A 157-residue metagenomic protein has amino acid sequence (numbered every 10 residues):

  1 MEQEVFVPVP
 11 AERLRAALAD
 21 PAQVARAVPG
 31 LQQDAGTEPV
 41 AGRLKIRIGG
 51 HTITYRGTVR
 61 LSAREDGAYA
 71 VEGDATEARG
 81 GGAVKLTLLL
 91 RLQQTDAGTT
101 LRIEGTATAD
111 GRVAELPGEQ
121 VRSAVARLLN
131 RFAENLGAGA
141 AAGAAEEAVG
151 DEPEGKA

Functional and structural regions predicted by a protein language model:
M1-E4, P39, R56, A68 (+2 more regions): Intrinsic-disorder/low-complexity, polar/charged segments enriched in Ser/Thr/Lys/Arg/Asp/Glu/Gln
M1-P39: Hydrophobic ligand-binding cavity/cleft-lining segments
E2-V7, G50-T52, E77-G81, A114: Eukaryotic nuclear macromolecular-assembly scaffolds and interaction domains used across chromosome biology and nuclear
Q23, A35-V40, I53, V84 (+1 more regions): Eukaryotic protein kinase
E38-D74: Glycine-rich portal/gate segments that line the openings of hydrophobic small-molecule binding cavities
A63, A75-S123: Beta-strand/loop substructures that line and gate deep hydrophobic ligand-binding cavities in soluble
V125-A141: Short amphipathic alpha-helical signal-transduction/dimerization elements
A141-A157: Charge-rich (especially acidic), low-complexity segments
